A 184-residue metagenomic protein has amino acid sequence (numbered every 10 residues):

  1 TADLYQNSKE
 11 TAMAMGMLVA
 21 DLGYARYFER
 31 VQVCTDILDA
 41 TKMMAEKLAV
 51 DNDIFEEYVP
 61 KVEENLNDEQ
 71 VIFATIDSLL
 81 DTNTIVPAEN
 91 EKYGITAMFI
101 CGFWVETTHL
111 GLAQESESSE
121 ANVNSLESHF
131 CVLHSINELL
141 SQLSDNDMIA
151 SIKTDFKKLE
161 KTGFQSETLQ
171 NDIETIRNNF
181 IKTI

Functional and structural regions predicted by a protein language model:
T1-Y58: N-terminal Sec/ER secretory leader and immediately downstream segment of secreted/extracellular precursors
L18-D21, T82, S135-I136, D155-L159: A general alpha-helix detector
L22-E29, L48, P87-N90, G111-S119 (+2 more regions): Secondary-structure edge/capping motif, primarily at the C-terminal ends of alpha-helices and the immediately following
T35-D39, E57-P60, M98, V123-E127 (+2 more regions): Short, charged, amphipathic alpha-helical segments
T41-M44, L48, G111, H129 (+4 more regions): Alpha-helical solenoid scaffolds that mediate protein-protein interactions, centered on TPR/SEL1-like repeats but also
V50-K61, F130-D155: Charged/polar, low-hydrophobicity segments characteristic of intrinsically disordered regions and flexible loops
E64-Q142: Extended amphipathic alpha-helical interaction segments
E138-I184: A cross-kingdom marker for long, charged
